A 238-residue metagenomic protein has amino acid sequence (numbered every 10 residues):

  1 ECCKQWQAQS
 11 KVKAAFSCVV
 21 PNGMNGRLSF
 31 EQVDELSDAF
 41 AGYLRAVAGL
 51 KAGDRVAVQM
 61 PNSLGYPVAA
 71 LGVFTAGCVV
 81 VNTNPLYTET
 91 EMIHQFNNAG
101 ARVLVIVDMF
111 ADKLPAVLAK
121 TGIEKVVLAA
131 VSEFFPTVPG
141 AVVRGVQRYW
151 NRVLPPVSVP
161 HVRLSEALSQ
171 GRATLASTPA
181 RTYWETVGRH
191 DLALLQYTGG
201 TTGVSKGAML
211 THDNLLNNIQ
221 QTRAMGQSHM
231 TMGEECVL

Functional and structural regions predicted by a protein language model:
E1-A15, E35: A short N-terminal helical cap/helix-turn-helix that marks the beginning of AMP-binding/adenylate-forming
A15-S63, P67-L71, T88-I93, T186: Conserved AMP-binding/adenylate-forming core of the ANL superfamily
N22, A116-R189: ANL superfamily adenylate-forming
S37-G42, N97-G100, G203, Q220: Solvent-exposed alpha-helix faces
V47-K51, R172-D191, L195-L238: Conserved adenylate-forming
D54-R55, P61-V81, P85-E89, N97-V103 (+2 more regions): A short helix-loop-beta submotif of the ANL/AMP-binding
Y87-T121, F135, N218-L238: Conserved ATP-dependent adenylate/AMP-binding module captured primarily in the ANL superfamily
